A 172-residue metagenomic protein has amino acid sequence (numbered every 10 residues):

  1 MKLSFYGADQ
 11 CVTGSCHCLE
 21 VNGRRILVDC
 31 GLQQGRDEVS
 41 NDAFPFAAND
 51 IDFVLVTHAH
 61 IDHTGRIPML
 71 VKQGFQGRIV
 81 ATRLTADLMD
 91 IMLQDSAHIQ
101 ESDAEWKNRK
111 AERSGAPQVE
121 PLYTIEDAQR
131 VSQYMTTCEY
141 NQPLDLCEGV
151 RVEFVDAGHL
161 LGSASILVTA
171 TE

Functional and structural regions predicted by a protein language model:
M1-N49, R130-E172: Core dinuclear metal-dependent hydrolase active-site scaffold
D9-C11, V21-G77, A81-Q133: Pre-active-site segment of Zn-dependent metallo-hydrolases
